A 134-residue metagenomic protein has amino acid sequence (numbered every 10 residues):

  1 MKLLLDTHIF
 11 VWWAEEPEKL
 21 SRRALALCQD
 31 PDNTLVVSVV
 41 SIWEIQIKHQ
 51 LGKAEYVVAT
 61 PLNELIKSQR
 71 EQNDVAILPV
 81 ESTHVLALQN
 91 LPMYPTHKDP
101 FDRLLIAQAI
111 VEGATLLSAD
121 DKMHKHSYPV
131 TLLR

Functional and structural regions predicted by a protein language model:
M1-V37, K53-I66, E112, H126: Short, well-structured N-terminal submotif of metal-dependent ribonuclease cores
D6, S38-S41, E81, A119: A secondary-structure boundary/capping signal
I9, S41, H84, L105 (+1 more regions): Alpha-helix capping/helix-boundary segments
E16-P17, K48-L51, L91, P129-V130: Residue-level signal for well-ordered alpha-helical positions
T34, A76, T115, P129-T131: Conserved beta-strand segments of alpha/beta enzyme cores
I45: Phosphate/NTP-binding elements of NTP-utilizing enzymes
Q72-A119: Active-site neighborhoods of divalent-metal-dependent phosphate/nucleic-acid chemistry enzymes
D121-R134: Short, basic/aromatic-enriched C-terminal tail that caps enzymatic domains
